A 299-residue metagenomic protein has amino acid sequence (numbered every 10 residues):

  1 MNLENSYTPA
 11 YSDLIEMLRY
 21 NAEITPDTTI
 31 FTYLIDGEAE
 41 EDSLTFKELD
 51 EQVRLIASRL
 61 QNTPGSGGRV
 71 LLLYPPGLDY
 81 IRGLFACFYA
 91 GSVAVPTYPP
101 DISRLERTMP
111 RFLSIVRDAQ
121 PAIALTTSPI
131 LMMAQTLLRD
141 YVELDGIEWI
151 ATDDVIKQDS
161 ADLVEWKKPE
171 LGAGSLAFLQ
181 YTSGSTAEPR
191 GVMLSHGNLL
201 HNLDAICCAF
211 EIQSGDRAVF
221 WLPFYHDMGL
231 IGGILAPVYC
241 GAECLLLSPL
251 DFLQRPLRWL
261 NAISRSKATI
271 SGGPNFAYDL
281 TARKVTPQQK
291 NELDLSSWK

Functional and structural regions predicted by a protein language model:
I15, D27, K47-E48, Y74 (+2 more regions): Nucleotide 5′-phosphate-binding alpha/beta core
M17-L44, A177-L179, T186: AMP-dependent adenylate-forming
P26-T29, W149-I150, K157-Y181, A187-E188 (+3 more regions): Conserved pre-ATP/AMP-binding loop-to-beta segment of ANL
F31-F85, D101-P110, K168-E170, G191-L200: Conserved AMP-binding/adenylate-forming core of the ANL superfamily
I56, Y74-L78, L222-D227, L250-D251: Conserved AMP-binding
L71-L73, Y80, L84, F88-I123 (+3 more regions): Short beta-strand->loop structural element characteristic of the AMP-binding/adenylate-forming
T108, R117, P129-M133, L137-A151 (+1 more regions): Conserved adenylate-forming
L200-R217, D227-T269, L280, K284-Q289: Conserved AMP-binding/adenylation subdomain of ANL enzymes
